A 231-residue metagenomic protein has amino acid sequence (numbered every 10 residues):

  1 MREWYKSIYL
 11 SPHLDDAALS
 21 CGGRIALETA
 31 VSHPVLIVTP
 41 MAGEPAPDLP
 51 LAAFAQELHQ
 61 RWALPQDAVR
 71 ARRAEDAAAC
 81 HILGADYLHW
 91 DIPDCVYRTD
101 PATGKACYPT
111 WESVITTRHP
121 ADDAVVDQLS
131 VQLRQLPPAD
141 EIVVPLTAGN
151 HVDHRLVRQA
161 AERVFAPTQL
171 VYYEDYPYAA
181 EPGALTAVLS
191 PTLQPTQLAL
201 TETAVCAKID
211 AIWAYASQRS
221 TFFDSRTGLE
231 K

Functional and structural regions predicted by a protein language model:
M1-D122, V126, S130-V131, Q135 (+1 more regions): Active-site rim/loop-helix segments in enzyme catalytic domains that contact anionic ligands
P12, W90-P93, D100, V144-H154 (+1 more regions): Short, well-ordered beta-to-alpha junction loops that form the rim of enzyme active sites and present histidine/acidic
H13-D15, D76, I142, D153 (+1 more regions): Divalent metal-coordination and catalytic microenvironments
A17-L19, P45, G149-V152, A180: Active-site environment of divalent metal-dependent phosphoester hydrolases
P40, I92, D175, L200-E202: Active-site donor-binding loop signature of nucleotide-sugar glycosyltransferases
D127-F165, Q169: Active-site adenylate/phosphate-handling loop in enzymes that bind or generate adenylated species
A166-L189: Short, flexible loop segments at boundaries between secondary-structure elements
G183-F222, R226: A conserved mid-domain beta-alpha-beta active-site/ligand-binding segment of alpha/beta enzyme cores
